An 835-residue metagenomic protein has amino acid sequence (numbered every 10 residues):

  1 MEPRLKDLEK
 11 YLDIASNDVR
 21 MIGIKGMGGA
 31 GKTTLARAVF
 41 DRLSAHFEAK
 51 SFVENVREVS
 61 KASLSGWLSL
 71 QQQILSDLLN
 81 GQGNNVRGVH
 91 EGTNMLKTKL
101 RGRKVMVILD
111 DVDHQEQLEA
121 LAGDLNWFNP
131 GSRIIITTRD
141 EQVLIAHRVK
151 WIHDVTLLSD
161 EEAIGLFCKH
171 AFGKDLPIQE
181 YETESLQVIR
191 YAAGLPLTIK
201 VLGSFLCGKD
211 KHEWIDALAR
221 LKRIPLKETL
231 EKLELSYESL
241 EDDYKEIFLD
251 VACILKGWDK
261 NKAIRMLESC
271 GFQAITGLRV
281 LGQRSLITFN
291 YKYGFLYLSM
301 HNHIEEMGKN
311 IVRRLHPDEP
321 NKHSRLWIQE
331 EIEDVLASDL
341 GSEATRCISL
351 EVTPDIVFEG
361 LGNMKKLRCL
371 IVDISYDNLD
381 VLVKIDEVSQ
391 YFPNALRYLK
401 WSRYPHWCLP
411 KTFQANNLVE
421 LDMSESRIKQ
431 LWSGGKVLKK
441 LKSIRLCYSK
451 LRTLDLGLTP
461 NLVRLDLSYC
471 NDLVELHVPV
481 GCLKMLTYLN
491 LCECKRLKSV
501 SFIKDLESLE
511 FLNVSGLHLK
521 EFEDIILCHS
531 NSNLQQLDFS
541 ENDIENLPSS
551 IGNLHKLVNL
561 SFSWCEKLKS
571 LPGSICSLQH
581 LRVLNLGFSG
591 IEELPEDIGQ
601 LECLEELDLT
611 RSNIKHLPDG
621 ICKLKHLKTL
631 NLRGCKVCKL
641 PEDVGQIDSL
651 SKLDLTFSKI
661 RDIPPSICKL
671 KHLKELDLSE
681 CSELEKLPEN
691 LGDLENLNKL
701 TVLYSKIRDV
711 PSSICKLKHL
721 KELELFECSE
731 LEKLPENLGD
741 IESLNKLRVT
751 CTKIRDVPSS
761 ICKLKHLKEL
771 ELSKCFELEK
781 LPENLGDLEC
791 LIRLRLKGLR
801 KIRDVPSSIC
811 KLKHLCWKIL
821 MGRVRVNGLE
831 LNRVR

Functional and structural regions predicted by a protein language model:
M1-A30, T34-L43, E54-V56, G66 (+5 more regions): N-terminal flanking helix/linker immediately upstream of nucleotide/cofactor-binding cores
D41-E48, H90-L158, G362, R496 (+1 more regions): A conserved switch/coupling segment of P-loop NTPase cores
I74-R87, P130-S132, D140-E246, A274-T276 (+3 more regions): Non-catalytic, charged helical/coil tracts that couple and regulate nucleotide-powered enzyme cores
K99-R101, N126-F128, I178-Q179, F205-I247 (+9 more regions): Surface-exposed helical/coil interface segments that assemble multiprotein signaling complexes
A122, V357-F358, I385-S389, H406-T412 (+17 more regions): The feature encodes a structural signal of leucine-rich repeats
I348, L370, L399, L421-M423 (+18 more regions): Conserved hydrophobic beta-strand positions in leucine-rich repeat
T353, S375, Y404, S426 (+17 more regions): Conserved "Asn-ladder"/turn position within leucine-rich repeats
